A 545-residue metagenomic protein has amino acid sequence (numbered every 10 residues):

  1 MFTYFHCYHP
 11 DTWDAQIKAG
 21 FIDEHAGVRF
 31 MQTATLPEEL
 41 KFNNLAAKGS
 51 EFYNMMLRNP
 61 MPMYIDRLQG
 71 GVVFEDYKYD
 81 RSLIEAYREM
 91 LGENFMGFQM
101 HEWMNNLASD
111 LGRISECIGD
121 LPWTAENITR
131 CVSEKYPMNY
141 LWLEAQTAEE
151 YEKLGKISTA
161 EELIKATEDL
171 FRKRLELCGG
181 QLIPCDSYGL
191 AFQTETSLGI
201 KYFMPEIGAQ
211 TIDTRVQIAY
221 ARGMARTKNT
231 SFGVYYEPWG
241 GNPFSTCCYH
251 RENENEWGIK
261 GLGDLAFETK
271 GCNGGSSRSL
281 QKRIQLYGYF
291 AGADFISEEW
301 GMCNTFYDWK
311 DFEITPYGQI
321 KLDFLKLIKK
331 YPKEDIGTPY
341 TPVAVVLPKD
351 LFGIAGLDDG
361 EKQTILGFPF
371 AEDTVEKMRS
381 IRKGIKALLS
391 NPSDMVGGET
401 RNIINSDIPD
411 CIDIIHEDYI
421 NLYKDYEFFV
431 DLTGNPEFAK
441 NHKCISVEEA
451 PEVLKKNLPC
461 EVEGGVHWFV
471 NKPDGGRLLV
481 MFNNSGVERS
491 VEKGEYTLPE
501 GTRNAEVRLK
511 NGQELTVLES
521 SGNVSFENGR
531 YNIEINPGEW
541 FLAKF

Functional and structural regions predicted by a protein language model:
M1-D66, K282-F295, K383-S390, I420-D425: Catalytic domains of carbohydrate-active enzymes, especially glycoside hydrolases
Y4-G20, L36-E39, A47-Y53, R58 (+2 more regions): Polysaccharide-binding and catalytic clefts of secreted carbohydrate-active enzymes
Y4-T12, T33-E38, R67-G70, H101-W103 (+9 more regions): Structural motif
A15-I22, M31-L40, E126-E152, N253-G271 (+1 more regions): Surface-exposed intrinsically disordered loops and tails
F21-V28, L198-P205, E437-K455: Active-site regions of enzymes building and remodeling cell-envelope glycoconjugates
M31, F98, F203, F295-E299: Hydrophobic residues within beta-strands of alpha/beta enzymes
L198, E252-N253: Long amphipathic alpha-helical tracts in eukaryotic proteins
R215-V216, Y220-R251, W257-F545: Carbohydrate-binding surfaces of carbohydrate-active enzymes
